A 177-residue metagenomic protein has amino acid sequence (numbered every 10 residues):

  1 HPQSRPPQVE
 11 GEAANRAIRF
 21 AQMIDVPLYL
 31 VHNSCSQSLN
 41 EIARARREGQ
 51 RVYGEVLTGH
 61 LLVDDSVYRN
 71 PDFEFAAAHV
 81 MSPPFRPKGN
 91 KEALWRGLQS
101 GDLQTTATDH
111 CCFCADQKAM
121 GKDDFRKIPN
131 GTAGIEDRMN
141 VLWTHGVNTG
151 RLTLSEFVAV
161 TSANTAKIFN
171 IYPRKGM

Functional and structural regions predicted by a protein language model:
H1-T106, C111-C114: Histidine/acidic residue-rich metal-binding segments in metalloenzymes
P2-S4, Q8-D25, F75-H79, S100 (+2 more regions): His/Asp/Glu-enriched, well-ordered alpha-helical/loop segment that forms or immediately abuts the divalent-metal
